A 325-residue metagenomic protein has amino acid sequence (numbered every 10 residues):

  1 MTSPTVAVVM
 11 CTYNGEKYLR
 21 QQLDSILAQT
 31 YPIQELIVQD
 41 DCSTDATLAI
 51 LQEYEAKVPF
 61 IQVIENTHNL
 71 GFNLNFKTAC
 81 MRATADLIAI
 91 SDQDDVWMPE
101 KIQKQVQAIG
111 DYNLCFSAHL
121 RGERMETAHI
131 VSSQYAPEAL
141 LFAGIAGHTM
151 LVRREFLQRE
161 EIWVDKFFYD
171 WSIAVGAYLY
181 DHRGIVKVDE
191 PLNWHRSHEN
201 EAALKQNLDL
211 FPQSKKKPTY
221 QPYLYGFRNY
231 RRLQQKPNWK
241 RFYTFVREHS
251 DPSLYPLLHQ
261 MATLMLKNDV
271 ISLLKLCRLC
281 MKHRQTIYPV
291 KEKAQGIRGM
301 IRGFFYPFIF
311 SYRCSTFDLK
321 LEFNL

Functional and structural regions predicted by a protein language model:
P4-A7, E35, S172, G176: Cell-envelope/extracellular polymer assembly enzymes that use nucleotide-activated donors
G15-A28: Short, well-formed alpha-helical segments that are part of the catalytic scaffolds of diverse glycosyltransferases
D40-A49, H68: A conserved acidic beta->alpha catalytic loop
N66-A83: Glycine-rich, basic loop-to-helix element that forms the pyrophosphate-binding segment of sugar-nucleotide handling
M81, Y135-P212: Conserved nucleotide-sugar donor-binding catalytic segment
I88: Short aromatic/hydrophobic "clamp" motif used to bind/position activated sugar donors
E100-A128: Conserved donor NDP-sugar-binding/catalytic core segment of glycosyltransferases
F167, L179-I185, P191-L325: C-terminal subregions of glycosyltransferases and related glycan-biosynthesis enzymes
